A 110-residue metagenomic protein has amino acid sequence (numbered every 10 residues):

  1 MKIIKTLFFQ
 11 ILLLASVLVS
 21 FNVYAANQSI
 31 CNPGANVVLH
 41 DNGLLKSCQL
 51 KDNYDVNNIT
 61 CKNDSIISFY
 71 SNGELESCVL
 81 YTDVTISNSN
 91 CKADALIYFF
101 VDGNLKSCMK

Functional and structural regions predicted by a protein language model:
M1-I11: Bacterial N-terminal signal peptides that target proteins for export
I4, L18-S20, Y24: N-terminal non-cleavable signal-anchor helices
Q10-S20: Bacterial N-terminal signal peptides
N22-K110: Glycine/tyrosine- and acidic-biased, solvent-exposed loop/turn segments at the edges of beta-strands
